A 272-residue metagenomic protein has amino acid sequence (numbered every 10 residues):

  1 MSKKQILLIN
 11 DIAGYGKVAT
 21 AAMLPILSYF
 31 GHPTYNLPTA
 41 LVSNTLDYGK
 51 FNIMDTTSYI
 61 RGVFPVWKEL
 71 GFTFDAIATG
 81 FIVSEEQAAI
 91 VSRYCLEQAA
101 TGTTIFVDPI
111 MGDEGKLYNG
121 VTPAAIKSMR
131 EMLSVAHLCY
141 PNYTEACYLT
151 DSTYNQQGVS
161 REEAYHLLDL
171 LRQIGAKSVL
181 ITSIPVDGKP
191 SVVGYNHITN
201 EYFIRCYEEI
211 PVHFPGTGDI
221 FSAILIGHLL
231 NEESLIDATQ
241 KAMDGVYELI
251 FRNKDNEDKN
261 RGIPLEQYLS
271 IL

Functional and structural regions predicted by a protein language model:
S2-V107, M111-N119, L269-I271: Conserved N-terminal subdomain of the carbohydrate kinase-like
N10-I12, T39, T79-F81, D108-I110 (+4 more regions): Fold-independent oxyanion-binding glycine-rich loops and adjacent beta-strand/coil segments at enzyme active sites
G14, E201-P215: Short pre-catalytic strand/loop immediately N-terminal to key active-site residues, enriched for Gly-Thr
P33, E201-I204, H228-A242: Phosphate-handling active-site elements
G120-Y202, I236: Conserved phosphate/ATP/ADP-binding segment of small-molecule kinases
Y148, V212-L235: Short, small-residue alpha-helix embedded
I236-L272: Charged C-terminal helix
